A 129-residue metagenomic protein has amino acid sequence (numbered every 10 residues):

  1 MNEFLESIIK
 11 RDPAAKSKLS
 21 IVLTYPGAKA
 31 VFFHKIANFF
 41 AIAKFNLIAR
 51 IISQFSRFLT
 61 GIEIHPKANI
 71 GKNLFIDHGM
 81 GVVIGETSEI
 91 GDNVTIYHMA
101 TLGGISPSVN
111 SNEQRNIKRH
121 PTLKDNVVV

Functional and structural regions predicted by a protein language model:
M1-T60: Terminal amphipathic alpha-helical/low-complexity segments used for targeting or macromolecular assembly
I42-V129: Flexible, glycine/small-residue-enriched loop-and-beta-strand segment within the central core of proteins
